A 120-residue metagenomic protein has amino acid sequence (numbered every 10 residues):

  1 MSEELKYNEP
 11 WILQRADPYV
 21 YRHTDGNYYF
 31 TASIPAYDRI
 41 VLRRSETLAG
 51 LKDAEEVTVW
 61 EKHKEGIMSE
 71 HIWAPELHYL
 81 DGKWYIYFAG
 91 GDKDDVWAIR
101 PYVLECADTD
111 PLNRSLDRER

Functional and structural regions predicted by a protein language model:
M1-R120: Carbohydrate-active catalytic/glycan-binding domains of CAZyme proteins, especially the secreted or lumenal ectodomains
